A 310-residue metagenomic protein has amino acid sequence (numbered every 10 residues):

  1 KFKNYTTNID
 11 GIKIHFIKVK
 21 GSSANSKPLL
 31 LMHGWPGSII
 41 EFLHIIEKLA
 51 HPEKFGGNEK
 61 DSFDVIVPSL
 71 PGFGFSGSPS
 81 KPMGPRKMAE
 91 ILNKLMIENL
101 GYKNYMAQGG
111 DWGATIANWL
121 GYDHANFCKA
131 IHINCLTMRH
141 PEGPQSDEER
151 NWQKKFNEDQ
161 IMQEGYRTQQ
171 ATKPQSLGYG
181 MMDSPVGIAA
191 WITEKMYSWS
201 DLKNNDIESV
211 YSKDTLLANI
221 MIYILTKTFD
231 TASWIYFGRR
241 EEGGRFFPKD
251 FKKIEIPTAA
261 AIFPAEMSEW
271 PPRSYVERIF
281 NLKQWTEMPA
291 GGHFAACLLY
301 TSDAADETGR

Functional and structural regions predicted by a protein language model:
F2-M32, G37-L177, G187, F251-C297: Catalytic cores of eukaryotic secretory-pathway lumenal/extracellular enzymes that build and remodel glycoconjugates
K20, E242-G243, T308: Feature targets compositionally biased, intrinsically disordered low-complexity regions with long contiguous runs
Q170-L298, S302: C-terminal subdomain of alpha/beta-hydrolase-fold enzymes, centered on the catalytic histidine and its supporting
Y300, A304-R310: Single conserved hydrophobic/aromatic residue that forms the stacking wall/gate of nucleotide- or nucleobase-binding
